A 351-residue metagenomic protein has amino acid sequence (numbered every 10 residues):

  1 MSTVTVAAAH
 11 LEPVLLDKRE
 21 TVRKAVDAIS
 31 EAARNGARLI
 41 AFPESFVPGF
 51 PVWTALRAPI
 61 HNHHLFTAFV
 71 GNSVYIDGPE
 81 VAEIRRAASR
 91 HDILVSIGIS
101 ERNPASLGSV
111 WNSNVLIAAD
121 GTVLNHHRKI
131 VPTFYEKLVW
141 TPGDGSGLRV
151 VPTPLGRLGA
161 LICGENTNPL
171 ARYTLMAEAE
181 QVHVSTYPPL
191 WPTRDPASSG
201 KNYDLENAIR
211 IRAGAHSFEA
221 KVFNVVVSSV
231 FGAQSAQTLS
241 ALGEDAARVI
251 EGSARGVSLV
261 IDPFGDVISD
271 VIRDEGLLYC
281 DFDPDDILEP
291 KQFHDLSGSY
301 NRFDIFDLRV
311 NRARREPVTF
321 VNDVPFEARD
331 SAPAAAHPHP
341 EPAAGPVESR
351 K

Functional and structural regions predicted by a protein language model:
M1-L39: N-terminal glycine-/serine-/threonine-rich phosphate-binding loop
T3-L15, S113, H126-R128, V150 (+2 more regions): Active-site-proximal beta-strand elements of phosphoester/diester hydrolases
K18, S30-A119, P189-V222: Cys-nucleophile CN-hydrolase/nitrilase-fold catalytic domain and related Cys-dependent amidase chemistry that acts on
Y75-S96, R157, C163-L278: CN hydrolase (nitrilase-like) catalytic-core segments centered on the catalytic cysteine and neighboring Lys/Glu
D120, H126-H127, V271: Short hydrophobic alpha-helix segments
T133-R149, G164-L170: Active-site glycine-rich loop that binds ribose-phosphate moieties when present
G147-T153, C280: Short acidic-hydrophobic surface loop/beta-edge motif
F223-K351: C-terminal beta-strand edge segments of enzyme domains
